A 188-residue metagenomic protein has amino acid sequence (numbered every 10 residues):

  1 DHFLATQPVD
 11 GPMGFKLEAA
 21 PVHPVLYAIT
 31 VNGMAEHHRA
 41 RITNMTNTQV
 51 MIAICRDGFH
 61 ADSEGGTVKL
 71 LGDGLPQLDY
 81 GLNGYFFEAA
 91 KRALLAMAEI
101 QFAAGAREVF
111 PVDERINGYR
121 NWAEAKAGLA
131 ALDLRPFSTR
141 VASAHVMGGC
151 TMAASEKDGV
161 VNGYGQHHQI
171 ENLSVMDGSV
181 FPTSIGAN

Functional and structural regions predicted by a protein language model:
D1-L95, E99-Q101, R135-F137, S143-G148 (+2 more regions): FAD cofactor-binding and catalytic pocket of flavoenzymes
A106-P182: A glycine-rich dinucleotide-binding beta-alpha-beta segment and adjacent secondary-structure elements that constitute
A187-N188: Alpha-helix capping and helix-loop boundary segments enriched in small/acidic/polar residues
